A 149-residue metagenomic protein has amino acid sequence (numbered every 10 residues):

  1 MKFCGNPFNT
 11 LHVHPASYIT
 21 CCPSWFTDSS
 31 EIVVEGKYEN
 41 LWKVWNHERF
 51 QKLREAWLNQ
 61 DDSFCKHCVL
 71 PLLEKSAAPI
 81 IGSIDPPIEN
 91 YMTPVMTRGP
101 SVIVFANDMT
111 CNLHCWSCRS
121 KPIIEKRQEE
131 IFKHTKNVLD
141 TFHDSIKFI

Functional and structural regions predicted by a protein language model:
M1-P86: Accessory C-terminal segments flanking Radical SAM cores
S29-S30, L72-I149: Conserved alpha-helical substructure of the radical SAM core
